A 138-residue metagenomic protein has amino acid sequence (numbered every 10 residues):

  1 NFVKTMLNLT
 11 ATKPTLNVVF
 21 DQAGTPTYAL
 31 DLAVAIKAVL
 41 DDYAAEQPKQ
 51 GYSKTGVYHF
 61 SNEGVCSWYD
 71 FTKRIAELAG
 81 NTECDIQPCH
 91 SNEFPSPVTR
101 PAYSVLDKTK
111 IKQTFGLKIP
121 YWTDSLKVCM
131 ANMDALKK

Functional and structural regions predicted by a protein language model:
N1-G24, L30-A38: NAD(P)-dependent short-chain dehydrogenase/reductase
F2, W68, Y121-W122: Tryptophan-centric aromatic hotspots in well-structured domains and transmembrane helices
L16, T25, G64, Q87 (+1 more regions): Residues that recognize and position ribonucleotide moieties
G24-T27, C66, L106, L117-P120: Residue-level signal for the nucleotide or nucleotide-sugar donor/cofactor binding architecture
A35, D42-P97, K137-K138: Mid/C-terminal beta-alpha module of Rossmann-like enzyme folds, strongest in SDR-family dehydrogenases/epimerases
E93-T114: A hydrophobic C-terminal alpha-helical subdomain
W122-K138: Amphipathic terminal alpha-helices
